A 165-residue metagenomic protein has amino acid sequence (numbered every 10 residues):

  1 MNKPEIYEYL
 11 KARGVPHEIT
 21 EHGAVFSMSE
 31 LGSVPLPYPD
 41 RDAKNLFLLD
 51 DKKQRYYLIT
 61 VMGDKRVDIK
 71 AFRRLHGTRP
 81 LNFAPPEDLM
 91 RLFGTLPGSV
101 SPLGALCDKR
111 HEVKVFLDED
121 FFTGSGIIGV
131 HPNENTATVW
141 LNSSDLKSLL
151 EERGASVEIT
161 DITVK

Functional and structural regions predicted by a protein language model:
M1-K165: Extended, low-hydrophobicity, polar/charged segments
